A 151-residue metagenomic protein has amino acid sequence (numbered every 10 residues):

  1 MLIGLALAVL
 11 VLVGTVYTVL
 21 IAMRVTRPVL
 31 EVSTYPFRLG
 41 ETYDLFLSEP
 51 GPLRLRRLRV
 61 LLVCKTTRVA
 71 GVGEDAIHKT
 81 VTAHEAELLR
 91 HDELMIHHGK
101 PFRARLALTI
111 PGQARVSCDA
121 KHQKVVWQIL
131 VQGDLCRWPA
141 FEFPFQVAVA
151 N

Functional and structural regions predicted by a protein language model:
M1-N151: C-terminal beta-sandwich interaction modules and adjacent acidic, Ser/Thr/Pro/Gly-rich low-complexity tails used
